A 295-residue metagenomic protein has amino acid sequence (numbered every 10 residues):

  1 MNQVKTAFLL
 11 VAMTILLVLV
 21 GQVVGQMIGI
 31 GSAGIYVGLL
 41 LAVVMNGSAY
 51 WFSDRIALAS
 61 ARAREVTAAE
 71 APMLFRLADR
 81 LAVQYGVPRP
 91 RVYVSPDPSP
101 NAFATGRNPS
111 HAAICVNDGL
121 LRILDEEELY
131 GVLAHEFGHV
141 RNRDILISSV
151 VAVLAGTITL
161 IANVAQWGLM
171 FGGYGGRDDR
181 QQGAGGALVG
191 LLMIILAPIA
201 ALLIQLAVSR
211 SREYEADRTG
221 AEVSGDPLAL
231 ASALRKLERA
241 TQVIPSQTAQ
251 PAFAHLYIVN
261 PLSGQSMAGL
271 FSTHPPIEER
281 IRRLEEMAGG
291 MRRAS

Functional and structural regions predicted by a protein language model:
M1-I15, Q26-Y36, L41-L188, I199-S295: Polar-ligand-bearing catalytic/cofactor-coordination segments of membrane-embedded or membrane-tethered inner-membrane
L16-G21: Hydrophobic, membrane-inserted alpha-helices
G190-I195: Hydrophobic alpha-helical transmembrane segments of integral membrane proteins, especially lipid-exposed positions
